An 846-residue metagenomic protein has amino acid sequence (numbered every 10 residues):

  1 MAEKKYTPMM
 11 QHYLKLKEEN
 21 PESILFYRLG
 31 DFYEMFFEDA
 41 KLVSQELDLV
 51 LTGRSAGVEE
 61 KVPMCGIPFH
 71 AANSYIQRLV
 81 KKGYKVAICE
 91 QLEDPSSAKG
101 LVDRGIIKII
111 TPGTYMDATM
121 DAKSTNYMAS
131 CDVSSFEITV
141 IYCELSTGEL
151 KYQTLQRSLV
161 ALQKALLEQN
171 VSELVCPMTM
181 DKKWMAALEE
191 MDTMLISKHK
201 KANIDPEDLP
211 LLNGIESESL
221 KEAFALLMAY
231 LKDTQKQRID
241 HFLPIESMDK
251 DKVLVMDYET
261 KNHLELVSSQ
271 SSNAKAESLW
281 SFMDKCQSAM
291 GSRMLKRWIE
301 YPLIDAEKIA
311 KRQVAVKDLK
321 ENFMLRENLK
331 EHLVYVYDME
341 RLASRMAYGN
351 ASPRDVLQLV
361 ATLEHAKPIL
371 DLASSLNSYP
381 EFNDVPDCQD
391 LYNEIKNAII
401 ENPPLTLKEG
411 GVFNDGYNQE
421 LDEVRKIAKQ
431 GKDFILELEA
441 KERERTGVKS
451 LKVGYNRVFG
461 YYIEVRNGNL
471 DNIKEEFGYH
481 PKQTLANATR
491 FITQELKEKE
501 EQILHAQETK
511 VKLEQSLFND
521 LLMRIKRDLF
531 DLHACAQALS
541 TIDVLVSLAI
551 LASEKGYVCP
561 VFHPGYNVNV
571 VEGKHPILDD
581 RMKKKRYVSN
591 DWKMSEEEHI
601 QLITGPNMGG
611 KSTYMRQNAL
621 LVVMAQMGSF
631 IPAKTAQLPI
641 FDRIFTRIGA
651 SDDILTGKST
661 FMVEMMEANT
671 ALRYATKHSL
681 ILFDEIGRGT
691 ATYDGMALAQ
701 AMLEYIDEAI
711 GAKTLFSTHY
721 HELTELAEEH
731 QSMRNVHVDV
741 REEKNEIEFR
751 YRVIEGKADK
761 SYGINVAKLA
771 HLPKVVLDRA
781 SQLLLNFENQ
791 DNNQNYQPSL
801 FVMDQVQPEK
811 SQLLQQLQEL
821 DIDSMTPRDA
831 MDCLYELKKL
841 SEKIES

Functional and structural regions predicted by a protein language model:
A2-D318, V334, D338-A347, A351-A440 (+1 more regions): Charged catalytic and DNA/RNA-contacting regions of genome-maintenance and nucleic-acid-processing enzymes
F37-A40, S217, Q287, S292-W298 (+5 more regions): ATPase nucleotide-binding head domains, primarily ABC-like/P-loop NTPase cores
R54-C65, K151, D208-G214, E265-V267 (+10 more regions): Short hinge/gating elements
Q91, I239-M248, K441-G454, I550-E572 (+1 more regions): Long, charged, glycine-rich C-terminal linkers/tails
K201-P206, V255, Q270, A361-D433 (+4 more regions): Amphipathic heptad-repeat alpha-helical coiled-coil/stalk segments that mediate oligomerization, filament/stalk
Y348, S352, T362-H365, D415-G416 (+2 more regions): Charged, surface-exposed helical/loop "interaction arms" that form contiguous linear patches used for dimerization
S352, E836-L840: Short, small/acidic-rich helices and loops at N termini and domain boundaries of DNA replication/processing enzymes
L485-M523: Extended, charged coiled-coil "arm/hinge" scaffolds of SMC/Rad50-like chromosome-maintenance ATPases and other large
